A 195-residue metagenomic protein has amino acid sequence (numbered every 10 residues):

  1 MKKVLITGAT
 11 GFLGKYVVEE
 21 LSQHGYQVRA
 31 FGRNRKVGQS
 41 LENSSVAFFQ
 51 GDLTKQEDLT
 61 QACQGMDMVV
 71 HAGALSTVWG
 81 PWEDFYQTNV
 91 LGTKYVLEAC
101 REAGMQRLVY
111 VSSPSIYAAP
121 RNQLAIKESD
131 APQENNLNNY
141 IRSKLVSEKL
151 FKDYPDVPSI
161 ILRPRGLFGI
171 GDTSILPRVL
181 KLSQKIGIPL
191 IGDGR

Functional and structural regions predicted by a protein language model:
V4-H24: N-terminal Rossmann NAD(P)H-binding glycine-rich loop of SDR-like oxidoreductase domains
F31-K36, L53: N-terminal Rossmann-fold cofactor-binding loop
S40, V46, Q50-L91, A99 (+1 more regions): NAD(P)H-binding glycine-rich loop region in Rossmannoid oxidoreductase-like domains and their noncatalytic homologs
L75-S76, P114-A118, R165-F168, I186: Active-site segment of SDR-like NAD(P)-dependent oxidoreductases
L91-N139: Conserved Rossmann-fold NAD(P)-dependent oxidoreductase catalytic core, especially the SDR/UDP-sugar
N122-L167, I188-I191: Catalytic helix-loop patch of NAD(P)-dependent Rossmann-fold dehydrogenases
V157, F168-R178: Glycine/proline-rich active-site loop of Rossmann-fold NAD(P)-dependent oxidoreductases
